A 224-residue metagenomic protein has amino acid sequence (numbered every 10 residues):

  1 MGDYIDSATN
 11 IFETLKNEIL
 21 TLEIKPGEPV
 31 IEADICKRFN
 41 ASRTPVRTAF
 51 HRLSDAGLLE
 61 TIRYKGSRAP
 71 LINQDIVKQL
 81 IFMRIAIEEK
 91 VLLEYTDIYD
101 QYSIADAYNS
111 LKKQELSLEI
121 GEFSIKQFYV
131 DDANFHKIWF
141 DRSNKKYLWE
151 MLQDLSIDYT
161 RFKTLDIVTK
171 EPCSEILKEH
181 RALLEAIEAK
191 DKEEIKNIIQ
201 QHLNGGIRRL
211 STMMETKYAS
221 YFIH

Functional and structural regions predicted by a protein language model:
M1-I98, I207, T212-H224: Short linear motifs at protein or domain termini
D6, C173-S174: Short helix-capping and inter-helix turn/linker motifs at the boundaries of alpha-helical repeat units
T14, E28, L80, R84 (+4 more regions): Residue-level recognition of hydrophobic positions within alpha-helical transmembrane segments
I31, Y147, I187-E188, Y221: Bulky hydrophobic/aromatic packing residues
Y64, I87, N109, E175-K178: Alpha-helix N-cap/N′ positions at the starts of helices
Q101-L165, L177-A186, E194-G205, R209: Conserved amphipathic alpha-helical segments that form helical-bundle/coiled-coil interaction surfaces
V168-P172: Solvent-exposed loop and edge beta-strand segments that line ligand/cofactor-binding and catalytic clefts
